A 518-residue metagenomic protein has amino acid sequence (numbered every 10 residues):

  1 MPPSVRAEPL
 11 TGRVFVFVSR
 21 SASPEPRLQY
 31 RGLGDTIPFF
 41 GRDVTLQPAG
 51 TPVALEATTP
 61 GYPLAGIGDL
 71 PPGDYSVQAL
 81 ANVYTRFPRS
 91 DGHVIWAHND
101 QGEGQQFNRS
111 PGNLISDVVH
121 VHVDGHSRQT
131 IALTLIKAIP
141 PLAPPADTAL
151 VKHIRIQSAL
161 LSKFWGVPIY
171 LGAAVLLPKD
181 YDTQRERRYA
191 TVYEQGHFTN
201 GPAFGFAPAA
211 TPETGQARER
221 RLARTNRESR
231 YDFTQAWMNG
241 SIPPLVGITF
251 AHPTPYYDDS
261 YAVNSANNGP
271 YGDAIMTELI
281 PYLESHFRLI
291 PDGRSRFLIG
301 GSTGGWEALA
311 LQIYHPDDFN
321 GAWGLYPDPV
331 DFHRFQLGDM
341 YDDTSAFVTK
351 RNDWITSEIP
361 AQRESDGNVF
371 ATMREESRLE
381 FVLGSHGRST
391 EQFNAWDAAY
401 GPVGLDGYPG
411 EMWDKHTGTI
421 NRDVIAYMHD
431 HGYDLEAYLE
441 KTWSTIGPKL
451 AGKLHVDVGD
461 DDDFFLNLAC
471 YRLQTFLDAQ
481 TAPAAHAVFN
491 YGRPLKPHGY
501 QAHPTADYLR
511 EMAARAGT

Functional and structural regions predicted by a protein language model:
P2-E8: Structural motif
S4, S19-P60, A65-T518: Non-catalytic cap/lid and distal C-terminal segments of serine-dependent acyl enzymes
P9-L10, F465: Short acidic/proline- and small/hydrophobic-mixed sequence motifs that coincide with surface turns and coil-to-beta
R13-F17: Beta-strand signatures of extracellular beta-sandwich domains
